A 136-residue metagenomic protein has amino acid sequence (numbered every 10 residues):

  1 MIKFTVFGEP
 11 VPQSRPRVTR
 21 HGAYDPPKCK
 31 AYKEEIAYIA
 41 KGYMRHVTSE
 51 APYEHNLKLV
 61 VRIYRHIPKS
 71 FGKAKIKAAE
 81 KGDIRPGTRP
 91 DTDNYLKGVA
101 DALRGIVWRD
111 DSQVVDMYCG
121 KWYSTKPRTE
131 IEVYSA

Functional and structural regions predicted by a protein language model:
M1-A136: Acidic, proline/glycine-enriched N-terminal capping motif
